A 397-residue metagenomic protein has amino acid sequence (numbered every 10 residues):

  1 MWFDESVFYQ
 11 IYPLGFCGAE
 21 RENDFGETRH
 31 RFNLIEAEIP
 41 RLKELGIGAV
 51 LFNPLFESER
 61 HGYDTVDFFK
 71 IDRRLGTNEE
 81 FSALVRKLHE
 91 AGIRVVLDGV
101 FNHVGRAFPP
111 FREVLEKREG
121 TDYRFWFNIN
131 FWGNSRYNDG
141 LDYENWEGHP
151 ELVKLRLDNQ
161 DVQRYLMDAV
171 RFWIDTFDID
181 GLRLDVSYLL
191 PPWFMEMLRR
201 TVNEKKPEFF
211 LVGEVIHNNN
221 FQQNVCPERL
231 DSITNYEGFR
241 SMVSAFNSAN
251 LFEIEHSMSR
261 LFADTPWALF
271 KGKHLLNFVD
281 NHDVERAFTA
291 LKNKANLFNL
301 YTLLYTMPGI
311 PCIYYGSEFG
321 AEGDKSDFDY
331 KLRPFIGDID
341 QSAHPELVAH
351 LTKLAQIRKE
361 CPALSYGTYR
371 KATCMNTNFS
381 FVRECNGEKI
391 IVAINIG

Functional and structural regions predicted by a protein language model:
M1-V7, Y12-G48, L55-T176, L198-E204 (+1 more regions): Substrate-binding/active-site clefts of carbohydrate-active enzymes
V7-Q10, V50-F52, V95-L97, L182 (+4 more regions): Hydrophobic faces of well-ordered beta-strands that scaffold small-molecule active sites in alpha/beta enzyme cores
I11, L42, F52, F68 (+11 more regions): Conserved, mostly hydrophobic/aromatic
L14, L55, V100-N102, S187-L189 (+3 more regions): Active-site beta-loop-alpha junctions enriched in small/polar residues
R86, L115, D175, D185-L269 (+3 more regions): Active-site-proximal helices and loops of the catalytic beta/alpha 8
V225, K273-A295, Y301-H344: Aromatic/acidic polysaccharide-binding cleft in carbohydrate-active enzymes
H350-Y366: Amphipathic alpha-helical
A372-G397: Carbohydrate-binding surface patches
